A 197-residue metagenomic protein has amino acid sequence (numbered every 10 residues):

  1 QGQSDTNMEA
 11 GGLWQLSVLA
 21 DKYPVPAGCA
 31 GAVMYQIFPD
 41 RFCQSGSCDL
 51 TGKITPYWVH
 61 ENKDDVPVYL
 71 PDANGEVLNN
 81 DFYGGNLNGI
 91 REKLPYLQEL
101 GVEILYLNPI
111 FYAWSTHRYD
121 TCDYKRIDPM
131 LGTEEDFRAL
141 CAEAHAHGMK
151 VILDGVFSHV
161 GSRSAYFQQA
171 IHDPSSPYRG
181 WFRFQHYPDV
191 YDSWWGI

Functional and structural regions predicted by a protein language model:
Q1-M34, F42-N62, L70: The feature marks proteins involved in alpha-glucan
P39-E103, I110-I197: Substrate-binding/active-site clefts of carbohydrate-active enzymes
